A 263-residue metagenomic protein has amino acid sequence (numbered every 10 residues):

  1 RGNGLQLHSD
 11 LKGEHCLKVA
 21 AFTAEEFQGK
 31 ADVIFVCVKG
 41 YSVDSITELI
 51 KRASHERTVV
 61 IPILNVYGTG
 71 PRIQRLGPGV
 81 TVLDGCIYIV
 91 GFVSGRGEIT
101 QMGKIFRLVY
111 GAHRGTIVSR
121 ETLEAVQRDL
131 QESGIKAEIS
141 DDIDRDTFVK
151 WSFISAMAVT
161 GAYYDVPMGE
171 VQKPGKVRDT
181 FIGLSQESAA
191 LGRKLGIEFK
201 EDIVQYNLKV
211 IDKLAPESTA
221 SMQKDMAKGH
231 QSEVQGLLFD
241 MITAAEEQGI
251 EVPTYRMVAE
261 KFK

Functional and structural regions predicted by a protein language model:
R1-E14: Glycine-rich phosphate-binding loop and adjoining beta1-alpha1-beta2 segment of Rossmann-like nucleotide-binding folds
H8-D10, F22-A24, G85, M102 (+2 more regions): Conserved beta-strand termini and adjacent loop/short-helix elements that scaffold enzyme active sites in alpha/beta
K12-E98: Rossmann-like NAD(P)(H) cofactor-binding subdomain of soluble oxidoreductases
G29, N65-D146, K150: Rossmann-fold dinucleotide-binding core
D32, K51-R57, I99-H113, A162-Q172 (+1 more regions): Helix-loop-beta segment of a Rossmann-like dinucleotide-binding subdomain
E121, Q131-E132, I182-K263: NAD(P)-dependent Rossmann-like dehydrogenase/reductase catalytic/cofactor-binding core
D144-Q172, K176-A189, A215-P216: Active-site-proximal catalytic alpha-helix in oxidoreductases
